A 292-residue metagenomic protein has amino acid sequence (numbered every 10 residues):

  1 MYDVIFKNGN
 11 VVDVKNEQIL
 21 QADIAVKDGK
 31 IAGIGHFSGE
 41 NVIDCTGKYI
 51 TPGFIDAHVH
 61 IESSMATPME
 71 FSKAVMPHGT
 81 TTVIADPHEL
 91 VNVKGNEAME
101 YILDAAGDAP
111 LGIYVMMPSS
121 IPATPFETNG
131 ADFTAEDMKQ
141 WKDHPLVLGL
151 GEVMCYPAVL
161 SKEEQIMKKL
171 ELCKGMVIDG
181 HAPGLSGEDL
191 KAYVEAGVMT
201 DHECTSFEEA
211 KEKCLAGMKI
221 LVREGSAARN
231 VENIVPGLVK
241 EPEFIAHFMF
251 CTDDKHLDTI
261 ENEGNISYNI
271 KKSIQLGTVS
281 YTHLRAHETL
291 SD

Functional and structural regions predicted by a protein language model:
M1-G53: Histidine-rich, glycine-flanked metal-binding segment
K48-E70: Di-metal (Zn2+ and/or Mg2+/Mn2+) metal-binding site signature of metallo-dependent hydrolases with the MBL/beta-CASP
I55-A57, V83-A85, I113-V115, G151 (+4 more regions): Hydrophobic faces of well-ordered beta-strands that scaffold small-molecule active sites in alpha/beta enzyme cores
S72-M176: Divalent-metal coordination cores built from histidine and acidic residues
L146-V147, V194-T200, L215-I220, F244-A246: Glycine-enriched alpha-helix->loop->beta-strand junction motifs that scaffold or abut catalytic
G151-E212, E224, A228: Divalent metal-binding pocket/active-site signature
E203, L221-S226, F244-G264: Short acidic/histidine-rich active-site segments
T282-T289: Conserved small/polar residues in nucleotide/adenosyl-binding loops
